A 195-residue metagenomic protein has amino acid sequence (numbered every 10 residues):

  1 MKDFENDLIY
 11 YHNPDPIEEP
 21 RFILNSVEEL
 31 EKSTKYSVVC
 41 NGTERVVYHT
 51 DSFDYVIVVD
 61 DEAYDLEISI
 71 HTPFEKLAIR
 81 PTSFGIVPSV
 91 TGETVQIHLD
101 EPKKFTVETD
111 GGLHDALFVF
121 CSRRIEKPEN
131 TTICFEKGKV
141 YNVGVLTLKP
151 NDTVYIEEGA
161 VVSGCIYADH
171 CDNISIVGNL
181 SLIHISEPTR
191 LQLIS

Functional and structural regions predicted by a protein language model:
M1-E129: Beta-strand-enriched, solvent-exposed domains that form extended recognition/catalytic surfaces
K104, N130-T132, N151-T153, G159 (+2 more regions): A common structural microfeature
D110, T131-K139, I156-V161, G178-S181: Extracellular beta-strand-rich, repetitive "passenger/adhesive" scaffolds that bind or process carbohydrates
R123-K137, N142, L146: An acidic-aromatic substrate-binding cleft motif
Y141-L148, S163-A168: Short, T/G/N/S-enriched strand-turn elements that build extracellular solenoid repeat scaffolds
L148, V154-E157, S175-G178, S195: All-beta strand scaffolds that present successive hydrophobic residues in beta-strands
H170-N179, R190: Surface-exposed loop/turn motifs in large extracellular/passenger domains
I183-S195: Single conserved hydrophobic/aromatic residue that forms the stacking wall/gate of nucleotide- or nucleobase-binding
